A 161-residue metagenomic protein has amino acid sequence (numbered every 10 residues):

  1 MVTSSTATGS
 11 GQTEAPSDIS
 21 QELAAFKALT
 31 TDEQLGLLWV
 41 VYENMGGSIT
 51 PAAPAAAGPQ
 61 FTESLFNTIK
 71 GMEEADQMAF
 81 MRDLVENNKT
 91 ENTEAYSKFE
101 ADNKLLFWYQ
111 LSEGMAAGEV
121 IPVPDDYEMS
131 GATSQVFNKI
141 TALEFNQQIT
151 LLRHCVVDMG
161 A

Functional and structural regions predicted by a protein language model:
M1-A161: Short amphipathic alpha-helical interaction elements located at domain edges and within/adjacent to intrinsically
